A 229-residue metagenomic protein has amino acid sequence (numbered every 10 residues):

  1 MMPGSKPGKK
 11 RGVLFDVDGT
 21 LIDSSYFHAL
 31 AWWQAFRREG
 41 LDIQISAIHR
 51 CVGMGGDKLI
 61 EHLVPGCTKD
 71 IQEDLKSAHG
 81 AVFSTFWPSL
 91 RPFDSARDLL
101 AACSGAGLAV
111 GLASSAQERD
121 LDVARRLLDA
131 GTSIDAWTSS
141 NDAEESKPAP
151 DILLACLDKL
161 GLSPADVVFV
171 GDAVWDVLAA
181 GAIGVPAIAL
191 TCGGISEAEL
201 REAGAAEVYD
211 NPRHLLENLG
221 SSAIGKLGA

Functional and structural regions predicted by a protein language model:
M1-R11, S104, Q117-A229: Asp-based, Mg2+/Mn2+-dependent phosphohydrolase catalytic module
K6-A106, D122, A130-G131: N-terminal helical cap/lid subdomain that shapes the substrate entry/recognition surface in HAD-like hydrolases
T20, S114-A116: Conserved phosphate-coupling serine/threonine residues in phosphotransfer and NTP-handling enzymes
F86-L90, S115, P186-A187: Short, flexible loop segments at the rims of nucleotide/cofactor-binding pockets, characterized by
P92, A113, E145: Residue-level marker of regulatory loop/turn positions in helix-turn-helix DNA-binding domains and in histidine
